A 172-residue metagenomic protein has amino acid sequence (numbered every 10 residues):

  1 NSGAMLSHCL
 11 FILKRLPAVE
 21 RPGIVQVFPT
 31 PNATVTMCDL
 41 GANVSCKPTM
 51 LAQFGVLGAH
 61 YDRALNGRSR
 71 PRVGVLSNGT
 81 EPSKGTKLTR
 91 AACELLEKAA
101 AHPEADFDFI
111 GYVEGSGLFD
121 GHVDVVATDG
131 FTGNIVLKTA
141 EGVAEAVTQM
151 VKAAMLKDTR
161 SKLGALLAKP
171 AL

Functional and structural regions predicted by a protein language model:
N1-R15, E20-A52, R63, R72 (+2 more regions): N-terminal loops that bind phosphate or other acidic moieties and the adjacent beta-alpha structural core
G3-L6, E81-K84, G117-D120, N134: Short, active-site-adjacent cap segments at secondary-structure transitions
S7-L10, V25, A52-A59, R63 (+6 more regions): Predominant activation on well-ordered alpha-helical scaffold segments within soluble catalytic domains
C9-A33, H122-V126, G130-L172: Glycine-rich phosphate/nucleotide-binding loop
Q26, G115-S116: Short, flexible, glycine/charge-rich loop motifs used to bind or transfer phosphoryl groups or to couple energy/partner
V35-M37, F109, A127: Conserved beta-strand scaffold positions in the cores of enzyme catalytic domains, especially in NTP/NDP-utilizing
V44-G115, D124: Glycine-rich phosphate/diphosphate-binding loop of Rossmann-like nucleotide-binding domains
